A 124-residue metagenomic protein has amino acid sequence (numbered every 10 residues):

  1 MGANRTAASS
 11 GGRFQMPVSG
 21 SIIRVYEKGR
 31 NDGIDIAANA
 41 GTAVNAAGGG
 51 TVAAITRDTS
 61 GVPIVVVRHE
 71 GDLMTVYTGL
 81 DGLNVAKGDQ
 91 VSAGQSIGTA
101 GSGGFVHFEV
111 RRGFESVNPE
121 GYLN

Functional and structural regions predicted by a protein language model:
M1-G61, V117-E120, N124: Surface-exposed, glycine-biased beta-strand/turn segments
Q15-M16, A43-A46, N84, Q90 (+1 more regions): Residue-level "contact hotspot" at macromolecular interaction interfaces
I34-A37, I64-H69, A100, H107-R111: Short, acidic/hydrophobic/Gly-rich beta-strand patch recurrent on exposed beta strands that often constitutes part
A40, G71-L73, G103: Periplasm/extracytoplasmic soluble domains of Gram-negative envelope assemblies and related organellar analogs
I55, E70-G94, N124: Short histidine-centered loop motifs in beta-beta connectors
T59, L73, F114: Feature marks short, surface-exposed loop/turn motifs that line or immediately flank catalytic pockets and channel
K87-N124: Conserved, short, structured surface segments that act as functional micro-motifs
